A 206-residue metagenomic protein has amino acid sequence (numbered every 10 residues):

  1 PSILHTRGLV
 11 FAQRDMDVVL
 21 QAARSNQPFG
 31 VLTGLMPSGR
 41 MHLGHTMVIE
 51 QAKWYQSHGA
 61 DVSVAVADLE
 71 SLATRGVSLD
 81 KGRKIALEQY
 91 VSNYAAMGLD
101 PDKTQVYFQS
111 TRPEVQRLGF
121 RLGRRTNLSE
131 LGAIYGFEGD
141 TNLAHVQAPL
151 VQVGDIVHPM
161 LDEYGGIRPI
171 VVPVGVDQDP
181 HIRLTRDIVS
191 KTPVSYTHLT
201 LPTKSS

Functional and structural regions predicted by a protein language model:
S2-S71, V172-V176: N-terminal catalytic cores of NTP/NDP-binding nucleotidyl/phosphoryl-transfer enzymes
S38-R40, S71-T74, E114-Q116, P180: Flexible loop/turn segments at secondary-structure boundaries
L43-G44, T74-V77, T185: A short acidic (Asp/Glu
G44-M47, S78-I85: Alpha-helix N-cap and loop-to-helix initiation/capping positions
Y55-H58, M97, T200: Alpha-helix C-cap/termination motif
K81-Y196: Divalent-metal (Mg2+/Mn2+/Ca2+)-assisted nucleotide/phosphate chemistry catalytic cores
T197-T203: Conserved small/polar residues in nucleotide/adenosyl-binding loops
S206: Helix-loop elements that line ligand-binding/catalytic pockets
